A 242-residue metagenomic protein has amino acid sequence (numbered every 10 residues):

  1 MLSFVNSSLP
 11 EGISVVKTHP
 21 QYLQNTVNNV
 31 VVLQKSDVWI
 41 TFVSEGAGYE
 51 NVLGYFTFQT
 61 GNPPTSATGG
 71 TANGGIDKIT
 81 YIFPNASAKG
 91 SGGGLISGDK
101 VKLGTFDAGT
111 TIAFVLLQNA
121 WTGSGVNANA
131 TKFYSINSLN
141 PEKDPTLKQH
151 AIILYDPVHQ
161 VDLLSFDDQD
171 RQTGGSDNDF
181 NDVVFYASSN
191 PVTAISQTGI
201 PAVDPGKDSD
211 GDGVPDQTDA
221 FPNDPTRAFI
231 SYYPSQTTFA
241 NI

Functional and structural regions predicted by a protein language model:
M1-V184, N190-P205, I230-I242: Extracellular distal adhesion/interaction modules in secreted or cell-surface proteins
N190, D219-T226: Disulfide-stabilized cysteine-rich extracellular repeat microdomains
S209-T218, P222: Glycine-aliphatic tripeptides that mark coil-to-beta-strand junctions in extracellular and membrane proteins
